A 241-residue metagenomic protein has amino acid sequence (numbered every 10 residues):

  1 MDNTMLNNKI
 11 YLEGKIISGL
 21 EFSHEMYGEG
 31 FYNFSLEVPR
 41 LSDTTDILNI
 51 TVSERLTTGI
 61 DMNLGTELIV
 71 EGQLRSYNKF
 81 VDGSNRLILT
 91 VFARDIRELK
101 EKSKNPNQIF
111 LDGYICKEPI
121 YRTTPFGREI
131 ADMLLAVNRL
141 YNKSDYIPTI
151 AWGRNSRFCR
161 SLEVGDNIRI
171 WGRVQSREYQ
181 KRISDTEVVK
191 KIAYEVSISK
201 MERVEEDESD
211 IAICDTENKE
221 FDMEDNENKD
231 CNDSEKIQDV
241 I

Functional and structural regions predicted by a protein language model:
M1-E13, G19-G30, E37-N49, L56-D61 (+3 more regions): Acidic, gly/ser/pro-rich intrinsically disordered tails
T51-R55, L68-V70: N-terminal intrinsically disordered, low-complexity, charge/repeat-rich segments that act as generic
T66-K79, D166-Y179: Flexible glycine-rich surface loops and low-complexity tracts that mediate binding to linear polymers
E71-L74, N78-K102: Short, structured interface segments
